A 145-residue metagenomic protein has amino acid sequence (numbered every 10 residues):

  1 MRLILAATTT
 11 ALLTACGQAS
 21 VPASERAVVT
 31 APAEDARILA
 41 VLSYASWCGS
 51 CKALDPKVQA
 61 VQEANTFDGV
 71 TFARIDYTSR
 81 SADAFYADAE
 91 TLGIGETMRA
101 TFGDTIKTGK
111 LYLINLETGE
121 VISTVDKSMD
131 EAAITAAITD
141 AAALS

Functional and structural regions predicted by a protein language model:
M1-A7: Sec-dependent signal peptide recognition, specifically the positively charged N-region followed immediately by
L12-A15: C-terminal motif of bacterial Sec signal peptides marking the signal peptidase cleavage site
G17-A19: Bacterial signal peptide processing site
E34-C48: Short active-site neighborhood of thiol/selenol oxidoreductases, capturing the structured segment around
K52-T66: Typically the conserved alpha-helix immediately C-terminal to a functionally engaged Cys/Sec in thioredoxin-like
F67-T91: Thiol-based oxidoreductase modules, predominantly thioredoxin-like and allied folds used for disulfide exchange
Y86-E117: Short, internal strand/loop/helix patches that form the active-site neighborhood or redox-interaction surface
T105-S145: Non-catalytic, surface beta->alpha helical segment in thiol-disulfide oxidoreductase systems
